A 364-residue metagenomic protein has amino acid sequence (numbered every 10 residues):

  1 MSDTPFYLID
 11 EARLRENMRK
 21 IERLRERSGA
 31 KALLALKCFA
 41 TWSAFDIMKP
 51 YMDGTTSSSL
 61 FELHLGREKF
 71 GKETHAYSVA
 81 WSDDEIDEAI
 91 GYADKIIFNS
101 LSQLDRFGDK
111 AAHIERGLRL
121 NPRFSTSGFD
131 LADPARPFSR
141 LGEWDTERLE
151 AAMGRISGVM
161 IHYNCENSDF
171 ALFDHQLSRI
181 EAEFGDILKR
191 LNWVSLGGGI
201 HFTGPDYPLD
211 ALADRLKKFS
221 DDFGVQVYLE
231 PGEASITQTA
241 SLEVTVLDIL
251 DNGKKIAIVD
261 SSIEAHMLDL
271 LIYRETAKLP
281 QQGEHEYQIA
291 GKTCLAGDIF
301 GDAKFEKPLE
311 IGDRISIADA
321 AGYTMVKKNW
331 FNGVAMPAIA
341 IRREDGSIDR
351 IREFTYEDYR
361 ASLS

Functional and structural regions predicted by a protein language model:
M1-G71, Y77, W81, S262 (+2 more regions): N-terminal capping/small domains of soluble enzymes
A12, L101, N121-R123, H162 (+5 more regions): Anionic group-transfer/hydrolysis microenvironments
A30-W193, Y207, R215: Active-site-proximal beta-alpha core segment in soluble small-molecule metabolic enzymes
A35, N164, V194-T203, P231-A234: Glycine-rich beta-strand-to-loop/alpha-helix junction loops that act as flexible
D169-D174, T203-L212, Q238-D248, K304-F305: Short glycine/threonine-rich loop-to-helix capping motif typified by GTGT followed within a few residues by an Asp-Pro
A182, D186-L191, A211-D222, A303-S316: Acidic/histidine-enriched ion/cofactor-binding microenvironments in catalytic or ligand-binding pockets
Q226-S364: Charged (often Lys/Glu-rich) extended helix/loop segments that serve as interaction or gating elements
